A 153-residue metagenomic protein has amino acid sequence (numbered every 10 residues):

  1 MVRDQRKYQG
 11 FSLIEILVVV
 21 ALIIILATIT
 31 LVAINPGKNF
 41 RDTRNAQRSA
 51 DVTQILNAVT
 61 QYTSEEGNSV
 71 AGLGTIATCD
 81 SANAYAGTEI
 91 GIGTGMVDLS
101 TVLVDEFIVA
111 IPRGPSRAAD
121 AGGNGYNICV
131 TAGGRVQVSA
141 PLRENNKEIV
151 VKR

Functional and structural regions predicted by a protein language model:
M1-F11: N-terminal leader/signal peptides at the extreme start of proteins
F11-A21: N-terminal signal-anchor/signal peptide hydrophobic helix marking the start of the first transmembrane segment
L22-T43: C-terminal juxtamembrane segment of a hydrophobic transmembrane alpha-helix
V32, I76-T78, R135-V138: RNA/tRNA-interacting regions in translation and RNA-turnover enzymes
R41-V52: Membrane-proximal amphipathic alpha-helices that sit immediately adjacent to an N-terminal transmembrane/signal-anchor
T53, N57-S81, V109-R117: Alpha-helix exit/C-cap motif
D80-R113, R117: Acidic, glycine-rich loop-and-strand cores that form catalytic or ligand-binding grooves in diverse globular domains
V109-R153: Short, surface-exposed interaction loops/tails
